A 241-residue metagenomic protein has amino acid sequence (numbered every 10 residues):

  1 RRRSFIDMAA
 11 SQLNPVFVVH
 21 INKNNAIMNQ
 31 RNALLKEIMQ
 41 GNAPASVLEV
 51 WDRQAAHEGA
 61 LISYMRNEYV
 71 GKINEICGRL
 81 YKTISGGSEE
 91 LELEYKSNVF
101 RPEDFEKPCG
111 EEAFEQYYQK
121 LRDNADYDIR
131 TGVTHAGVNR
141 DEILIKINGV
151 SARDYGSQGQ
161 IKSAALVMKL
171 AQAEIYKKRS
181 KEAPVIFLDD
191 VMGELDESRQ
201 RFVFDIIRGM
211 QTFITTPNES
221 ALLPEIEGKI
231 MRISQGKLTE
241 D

Functional and structural regions predicted by a protein language model:
R1-L35: Extended, charged alpha-helical "arm/stalk" segments used for dimerization and assembly in large NTPase-driven machines
L35-N42: Secondary-structure edge/capping motif, primarily at the C-terminal ends of alpha-helices and the immediately following
N42-H57, L61-V185, E194-S198, F202-D205 (+3 more regions): Conserved NTPase motor "head" modules and their coupling/switch loops across ABC/AAA+ ATPases, GTPases, and GHKL ATPases
D189-V191: Walker B catalytic acidic pair
P217: Short beta->alpha hinge that forms the Motif I/post-I loop of the SAM-binding pocket
P224-R232: Conserved catalytic segment of ABC-fold P-loop ATPases
